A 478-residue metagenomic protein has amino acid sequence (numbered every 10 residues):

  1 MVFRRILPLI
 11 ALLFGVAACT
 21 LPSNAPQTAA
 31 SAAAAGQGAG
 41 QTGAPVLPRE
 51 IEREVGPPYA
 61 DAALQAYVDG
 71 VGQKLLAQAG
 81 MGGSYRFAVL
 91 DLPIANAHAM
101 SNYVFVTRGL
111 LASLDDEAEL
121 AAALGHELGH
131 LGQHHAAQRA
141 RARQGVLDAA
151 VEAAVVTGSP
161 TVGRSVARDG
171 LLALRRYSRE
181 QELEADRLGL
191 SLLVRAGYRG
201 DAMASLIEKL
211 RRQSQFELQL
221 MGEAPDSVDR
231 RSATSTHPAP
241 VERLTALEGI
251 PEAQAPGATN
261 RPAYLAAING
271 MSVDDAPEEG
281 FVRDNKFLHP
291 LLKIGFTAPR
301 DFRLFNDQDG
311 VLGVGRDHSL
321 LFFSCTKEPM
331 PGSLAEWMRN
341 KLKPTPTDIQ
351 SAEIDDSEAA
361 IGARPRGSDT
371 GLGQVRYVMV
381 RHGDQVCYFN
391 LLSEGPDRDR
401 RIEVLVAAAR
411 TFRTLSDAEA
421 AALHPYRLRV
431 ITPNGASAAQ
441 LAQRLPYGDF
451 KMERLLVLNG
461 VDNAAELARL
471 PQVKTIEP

Functional and structural regions predicted by a protein language model:
G15-A18: C-terminal motif of bacterial Sec signal peptides marking the signal peptidase cleavage site
T20-T157, L171-L174, S191-I207, R212-V228 (+4 more regions): Peri-catalytic and regulatory segments of divalent metal-dependent proteins
A121, Q254, F389-R429: Surface-exposed amphipathic alpha-helical segments
V273-N306: N-terminal "mature-domain start" segment
G295-L342: Secretory pathway targeting signatures of secreted, lumenal, and periplasmic proteins
F322, R339-Y388, L392: Signature of long, low-cysteine stretches enriched in small and polar/charged residues
E419-D449: Primarily a LysM-type cell-wall glycan-binding module
K451-P478: Extracellular LysM carbohydrate-binding repeats and other cell-envelope/extracellular binding modules
